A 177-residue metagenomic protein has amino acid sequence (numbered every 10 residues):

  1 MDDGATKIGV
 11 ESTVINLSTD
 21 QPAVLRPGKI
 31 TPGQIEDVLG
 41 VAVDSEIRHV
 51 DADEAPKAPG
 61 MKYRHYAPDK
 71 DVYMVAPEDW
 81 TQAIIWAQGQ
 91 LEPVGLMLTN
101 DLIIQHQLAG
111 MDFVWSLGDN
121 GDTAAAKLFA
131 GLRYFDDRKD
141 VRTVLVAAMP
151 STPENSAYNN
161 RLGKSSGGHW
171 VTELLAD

Functional and structural regions predicted by a protein language model:
M1-D177: Active-site-adjacent structural elements in enzyme catalytic cores
